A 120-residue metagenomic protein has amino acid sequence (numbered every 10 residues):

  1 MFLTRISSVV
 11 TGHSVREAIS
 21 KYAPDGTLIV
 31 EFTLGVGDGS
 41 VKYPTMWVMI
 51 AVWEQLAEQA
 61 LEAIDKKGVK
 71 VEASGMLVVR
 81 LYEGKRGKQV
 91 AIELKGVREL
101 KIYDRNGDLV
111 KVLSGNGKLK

Functional and structural regions predicted by a protein language model:
M1-K120: Single-stranded nucleic acid-binding surfaces, predominantly the OB-fold ssDNA-binding core
